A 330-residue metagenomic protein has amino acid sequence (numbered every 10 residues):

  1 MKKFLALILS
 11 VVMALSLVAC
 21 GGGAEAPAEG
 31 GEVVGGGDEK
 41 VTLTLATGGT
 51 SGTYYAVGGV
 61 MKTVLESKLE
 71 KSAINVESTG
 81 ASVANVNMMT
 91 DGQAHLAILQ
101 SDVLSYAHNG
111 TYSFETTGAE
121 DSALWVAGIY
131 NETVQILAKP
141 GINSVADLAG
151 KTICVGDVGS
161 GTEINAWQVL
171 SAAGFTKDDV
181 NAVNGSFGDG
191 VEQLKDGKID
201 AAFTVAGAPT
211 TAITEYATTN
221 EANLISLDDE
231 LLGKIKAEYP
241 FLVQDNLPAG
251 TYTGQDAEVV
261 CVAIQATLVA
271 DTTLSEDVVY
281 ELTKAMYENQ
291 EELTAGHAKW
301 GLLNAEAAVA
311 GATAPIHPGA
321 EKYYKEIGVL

Functional and structural regions predicted by a protein language model:
M1-T42: Short, low-complexity disordered leader/linker segments with a strong preference for bacterial N-terminal type II
C20, E115-I129, T251-V260: A structural signal for short loop-to-beta-strand junctions that line the ligand-binding cleft of periplasmic/secreted
K40, K71, A81, D91 (+4 more regions): Extracytoplasmic
K40, T44-K68, S72-V76, N131-D196 (+4 more regions): Bilobed "Venus flytrap"/periplasmic-binding protein-like clamshell domains and structurally analogous long
G59-T63, N75-T116, N143, G188-Q193 (+1 more regions): Pocket-flanking alpha-helical
S101-V103, G110-S113, K177-L268: Pocket-lining segment of extracytoplasmic ligand-binding domains
T152-Q168, F241-A312: Ligand-binding clefts/hinges and TM-proximal coupling segments of bilobed small-molecule sensing domains
G185, D189, K195-D196, A206-L224 (+2 more regions): An extracytoplasmic/periplasmic, membrane-proximal ligand-sensing/linker region
